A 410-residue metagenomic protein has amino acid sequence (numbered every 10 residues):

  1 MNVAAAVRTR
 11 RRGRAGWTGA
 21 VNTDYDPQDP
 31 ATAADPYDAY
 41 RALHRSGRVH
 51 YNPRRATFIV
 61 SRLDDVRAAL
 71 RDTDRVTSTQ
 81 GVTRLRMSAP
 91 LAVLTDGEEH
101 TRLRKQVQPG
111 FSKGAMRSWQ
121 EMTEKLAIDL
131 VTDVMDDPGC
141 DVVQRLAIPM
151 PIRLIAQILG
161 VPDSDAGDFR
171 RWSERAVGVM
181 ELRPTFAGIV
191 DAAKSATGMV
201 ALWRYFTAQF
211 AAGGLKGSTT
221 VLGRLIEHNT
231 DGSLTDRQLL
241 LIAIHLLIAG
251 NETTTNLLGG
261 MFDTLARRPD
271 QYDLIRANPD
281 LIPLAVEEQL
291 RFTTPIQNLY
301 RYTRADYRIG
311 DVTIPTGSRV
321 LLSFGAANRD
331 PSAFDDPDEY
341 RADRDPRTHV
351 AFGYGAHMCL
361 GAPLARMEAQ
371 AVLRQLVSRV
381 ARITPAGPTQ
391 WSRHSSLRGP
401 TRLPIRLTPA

Functional and structural regions predicted by a protein language model:
N2-A410: Cytochrome P450
